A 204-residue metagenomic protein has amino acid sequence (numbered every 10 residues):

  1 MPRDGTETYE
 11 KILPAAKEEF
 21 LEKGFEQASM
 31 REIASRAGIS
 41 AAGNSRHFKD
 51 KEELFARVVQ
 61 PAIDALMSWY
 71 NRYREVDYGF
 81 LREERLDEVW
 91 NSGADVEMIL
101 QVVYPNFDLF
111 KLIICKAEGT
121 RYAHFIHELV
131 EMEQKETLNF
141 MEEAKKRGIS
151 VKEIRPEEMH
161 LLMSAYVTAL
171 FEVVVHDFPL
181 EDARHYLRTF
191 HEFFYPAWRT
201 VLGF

Functional and structural regions predicted by a protein language model:
M1-G5: N-terminal intrinsically disordered/low-complexity leader segments
K11-E18, E22, E32, R36 (+7 more regions): Alpha-helical structural segments
G38-F48: Short hydrophobic/aromatic patch on the recognition helix
R74, Y78, E83, E97-T120: Amphipathic alpha-helical segments used for helix-helix packing
L86-D108, H160, S164, T168 (+2 more regions): Amphipathic alpha-helical segments that line or abut small-molecule/effector binding pockets and mediate allosteric
M98-P105, T120-K146, E157-S164: Amphipathic alpha-helical packing segments from all-alpha helical-bundle domains
E142-F193, L202: Hydrophobic/aromatic-rich alpha-helical bundle segments in the mid-to-C-terminal region
